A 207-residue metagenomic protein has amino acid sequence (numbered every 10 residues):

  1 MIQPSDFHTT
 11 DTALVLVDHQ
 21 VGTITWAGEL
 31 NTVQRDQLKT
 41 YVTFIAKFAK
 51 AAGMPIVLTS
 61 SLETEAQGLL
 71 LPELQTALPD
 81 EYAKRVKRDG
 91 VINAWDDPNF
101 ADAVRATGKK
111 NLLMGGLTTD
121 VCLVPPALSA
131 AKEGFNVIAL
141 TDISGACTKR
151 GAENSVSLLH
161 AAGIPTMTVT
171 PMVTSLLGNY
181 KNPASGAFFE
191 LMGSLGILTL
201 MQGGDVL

Functional and structural regions predicted by a protein language model:
M1-D89, N136, E153-H160, L177 (+1 more regions): Active-site acidic carboxylates
T59, V137-D142, T168-T170: Short beta-strands and strand-loop turn motifs
L69-L70, P98-N99, P125, R150-N154: Generic recognition of short, well-ordered alpha-helical segments
V86-K87, P165-P171: Short acidic-hydrophobic, aromatic-tinged amphipathic segments that line or gate anion-handling sites
R88-K132: Internal catalytic-core helix/loop-beta-alpha segment that presents or stabilizes conserved functional determinants
N93, D120-V121, S144-K149, V173-S175: Short gly/pro/ser/thr-enriched loop/turn and capping motifs at secondary-structure boundaries
L113-G116, N136-K149: A short glycine-rich beta-strand->turn/loop micro-motif centered on a GG-aromatic cluster
S144-I164: Substrate-gating cap/lid alpha-helix
